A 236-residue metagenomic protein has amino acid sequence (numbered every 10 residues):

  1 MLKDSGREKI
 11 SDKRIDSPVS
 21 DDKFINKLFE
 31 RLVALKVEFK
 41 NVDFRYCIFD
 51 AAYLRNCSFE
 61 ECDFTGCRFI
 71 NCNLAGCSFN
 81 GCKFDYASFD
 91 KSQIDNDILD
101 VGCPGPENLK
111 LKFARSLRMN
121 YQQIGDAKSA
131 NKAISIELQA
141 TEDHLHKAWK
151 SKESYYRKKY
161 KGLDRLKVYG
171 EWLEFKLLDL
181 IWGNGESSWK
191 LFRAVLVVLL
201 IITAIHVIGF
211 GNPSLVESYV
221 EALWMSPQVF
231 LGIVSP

Functional and structural regions predicted by a protein language model:
M1-I136, T141, K150-S151: Tandem repeat scaffolds
S116, K132, Q139, F175 (+3 more regions): Charged/polar, solvent-exposed surface patches and flexible loops
A148-Y160: TPR/TPR-like alpha-solenoid helical repeat scaffolds
K159-G209: Transmembrane alpha-helical segments and their cytosolic interface motifs in multi-pass membrane proteins
I181-N184, G209-P236: Pore-loop/selectivity-filter region of tetrameric P-loop cation channels
